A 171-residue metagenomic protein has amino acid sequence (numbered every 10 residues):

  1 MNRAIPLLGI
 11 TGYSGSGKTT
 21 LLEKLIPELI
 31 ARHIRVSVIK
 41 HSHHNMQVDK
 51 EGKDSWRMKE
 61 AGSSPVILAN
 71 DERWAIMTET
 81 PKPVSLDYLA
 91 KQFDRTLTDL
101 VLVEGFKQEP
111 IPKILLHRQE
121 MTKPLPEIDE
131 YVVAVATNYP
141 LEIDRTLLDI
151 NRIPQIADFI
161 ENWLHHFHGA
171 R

Functional and structural regions predicted by a protein language model:
M1-H44, N162, H166: Walker A (P-loop) phosphate-binding motif
R3, L25, K91-T96, L100 (+2 more regions): P-loop NTP-binding site
A4-I5, R32-I34, G62-S64, L97-T98 (+2 more regions): Short coil/turn connectors at secondary-structure junctions
Y13, H41-S42, E51, N70-D71 (+3 more regions): Fold-independent oxyanion-binding glycine-rich loops and adjacent beta-strand/coil segments at enzyme active sites
I26-K82: N-terminal phosphate/diphosphate-binding loop that engages ATP/GTP or pyrophosphate donors across diverse enzyme folds
G52, P83-D87, I150: Structural motif corresponding to alpha-helix initiation and N-cap regions
T78-Q108: Phosphate-binding/switch loop-helix module in NTP-utilizing enzymes
L100-H166: Phosphate/Mg2+-binding loops and adjacent switch elements in nucleotide/diphosphate-handling enzyme cores
